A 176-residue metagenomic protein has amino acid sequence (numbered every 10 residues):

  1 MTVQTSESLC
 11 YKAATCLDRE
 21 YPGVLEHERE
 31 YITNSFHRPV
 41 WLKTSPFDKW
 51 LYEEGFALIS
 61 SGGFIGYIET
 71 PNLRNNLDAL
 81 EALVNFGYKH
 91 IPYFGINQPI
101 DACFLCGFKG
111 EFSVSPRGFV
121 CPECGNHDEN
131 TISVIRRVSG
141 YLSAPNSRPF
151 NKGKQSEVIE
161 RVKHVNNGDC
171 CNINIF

Functional and structural regions predicted by a protein language model:
M1-F176: Long, C-terminal-biased catalytic regions of enzyme "large/alpha" subunits
